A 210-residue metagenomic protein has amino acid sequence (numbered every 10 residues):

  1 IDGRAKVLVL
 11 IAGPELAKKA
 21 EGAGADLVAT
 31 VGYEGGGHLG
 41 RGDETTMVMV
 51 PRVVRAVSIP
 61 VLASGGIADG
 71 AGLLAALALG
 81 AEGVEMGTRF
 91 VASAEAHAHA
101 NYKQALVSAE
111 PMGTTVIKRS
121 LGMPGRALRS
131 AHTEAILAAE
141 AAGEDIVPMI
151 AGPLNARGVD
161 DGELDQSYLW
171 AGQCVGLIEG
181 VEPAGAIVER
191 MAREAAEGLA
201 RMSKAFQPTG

Functional and structural regions predicted by a protein language model:
I1-A56, F206: Active-site entrance/lid segments in N-terminal catalytic domains of soluble metabolic enzymes
V7-V9, V28-T30, V61-S64, V84-M86: Hydrophobic faces of well-ordered beta-strands that scaffold small-molecule active sites in alpha/beta enzyme cores
G40-L62, A68-G210: Conserved active-site-proximal phosphate/metal-binding subdomains
